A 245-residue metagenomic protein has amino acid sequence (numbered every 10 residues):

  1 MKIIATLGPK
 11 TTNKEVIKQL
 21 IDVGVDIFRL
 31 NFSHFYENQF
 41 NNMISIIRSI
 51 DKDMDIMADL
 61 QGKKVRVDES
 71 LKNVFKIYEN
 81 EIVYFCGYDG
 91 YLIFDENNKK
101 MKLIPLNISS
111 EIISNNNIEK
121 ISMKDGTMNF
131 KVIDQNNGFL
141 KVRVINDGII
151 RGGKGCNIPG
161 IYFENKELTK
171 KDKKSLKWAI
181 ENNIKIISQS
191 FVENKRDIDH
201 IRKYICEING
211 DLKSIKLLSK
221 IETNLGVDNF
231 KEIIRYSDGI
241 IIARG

Functional and structural regions predicted by a protein language model:
M1-G245: Non-catalytic helical/linker scaffolds that mediate oligomerization, partner binding, and domain coupling around large
